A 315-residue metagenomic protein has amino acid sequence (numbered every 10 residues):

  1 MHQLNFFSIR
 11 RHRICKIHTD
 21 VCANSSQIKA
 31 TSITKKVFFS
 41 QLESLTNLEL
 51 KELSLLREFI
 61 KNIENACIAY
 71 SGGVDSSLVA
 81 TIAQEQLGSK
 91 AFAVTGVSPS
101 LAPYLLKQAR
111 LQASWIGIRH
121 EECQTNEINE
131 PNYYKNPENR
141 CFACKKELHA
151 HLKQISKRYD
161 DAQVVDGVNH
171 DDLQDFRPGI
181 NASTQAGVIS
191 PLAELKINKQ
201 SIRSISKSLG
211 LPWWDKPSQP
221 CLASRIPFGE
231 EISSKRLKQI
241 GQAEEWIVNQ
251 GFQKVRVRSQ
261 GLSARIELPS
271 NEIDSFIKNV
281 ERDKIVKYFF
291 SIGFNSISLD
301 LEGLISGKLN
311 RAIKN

Functional and structural regions predicted by a protein language model:
K16, Q27-K29, K35-K36: Charged/polar low-complexity intrinsically disordered segments
S32-S208, N249, A264, V280-F294 (+2 more regions): ATP-dependent adenylation/nucleotidyltransferase module used to activate substrates
F92, S259-S270: Short, aliphatic-rich beta-strand segments
A193-K199, R203-I247, Q253-V255: Mid-to-C-terminal catalytic subdomains of enzymes that bind/position adenosyl phosphate moieties or nucleic-acid
Q253-Q260, D300-E302: C-terminal boundary motif of the adenylate-forming
E272-K278: Short, conserved charged micro-motifs
G307-N315: Short, low-order "capping/linker" segments at domain edges
